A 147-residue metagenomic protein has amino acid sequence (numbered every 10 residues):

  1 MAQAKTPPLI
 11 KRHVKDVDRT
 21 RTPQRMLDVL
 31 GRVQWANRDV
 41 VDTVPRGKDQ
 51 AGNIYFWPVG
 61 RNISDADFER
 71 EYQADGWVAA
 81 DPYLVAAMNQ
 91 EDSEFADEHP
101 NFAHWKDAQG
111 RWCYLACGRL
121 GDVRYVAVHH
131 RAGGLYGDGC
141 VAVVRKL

Functional and structural regions predicted by a protein language model:
M1-V78, P82-L147: A binding-site-centric feature that preferentially detects glycan-recognition modules on secreted/surface proteins
